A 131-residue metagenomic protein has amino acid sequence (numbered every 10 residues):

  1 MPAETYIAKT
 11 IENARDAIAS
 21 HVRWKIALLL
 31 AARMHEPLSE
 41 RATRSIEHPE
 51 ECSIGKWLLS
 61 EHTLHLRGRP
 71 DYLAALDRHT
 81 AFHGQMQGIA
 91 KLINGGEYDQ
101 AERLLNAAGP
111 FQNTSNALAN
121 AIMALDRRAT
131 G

Functional and structural regions predicted by a protein language model:
M1-G131: N-terminal membrane-sensor/transducer module of prokaryotic signaling receptors
